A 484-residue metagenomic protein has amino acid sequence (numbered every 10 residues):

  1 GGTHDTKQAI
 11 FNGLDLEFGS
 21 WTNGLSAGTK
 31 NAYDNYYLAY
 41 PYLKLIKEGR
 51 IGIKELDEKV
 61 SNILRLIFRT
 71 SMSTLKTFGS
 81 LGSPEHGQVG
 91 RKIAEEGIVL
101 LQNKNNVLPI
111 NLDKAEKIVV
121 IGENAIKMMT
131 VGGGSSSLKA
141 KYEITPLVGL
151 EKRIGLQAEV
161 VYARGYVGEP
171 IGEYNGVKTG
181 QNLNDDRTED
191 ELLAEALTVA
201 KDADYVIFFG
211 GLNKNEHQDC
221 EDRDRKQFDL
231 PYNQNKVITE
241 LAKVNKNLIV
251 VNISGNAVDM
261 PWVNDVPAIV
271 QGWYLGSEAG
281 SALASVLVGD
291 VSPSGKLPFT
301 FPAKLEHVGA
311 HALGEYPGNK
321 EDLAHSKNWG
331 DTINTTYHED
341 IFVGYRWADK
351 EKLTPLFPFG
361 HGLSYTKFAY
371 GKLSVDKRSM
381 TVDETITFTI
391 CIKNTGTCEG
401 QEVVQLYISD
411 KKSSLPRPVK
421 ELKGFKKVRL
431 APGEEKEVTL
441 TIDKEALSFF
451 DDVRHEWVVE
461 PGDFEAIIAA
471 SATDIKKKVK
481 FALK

Functional and structural regions predicted by a protein language model:
G1-Y33, K44-E55: Second-shell residues forming the walls of enzyme active-site clefts
I10-G24, D185-T188, A268-G280: Acidic, His- and aromatic-enriched active-site or binding-groove loops in soluble protein domains that engage sugars
D15, E116, D204-V206, P267: Conserved acidic residues
D34-Y36, L43-G134, L138-L147, E151-L156 (+7 more regions): Secreted, periplasmic, or luminal enzymes acting at the cell surface/secretory milieu
S80-S83, A163-N245, V250-D265: Hydrophobic helix-and-loop "lid/oligomerization" segment in the mid-to-C-terminal part of catalytic domains
T397-S414, K420-L422: Short acidic, flexible loop segments centered on an aromatic residue
S414-D452: Intrinsically disordered, low-complexity Pro/Gly/Ser/Thr-rich segments with frequent PxxP/GP/PP motifs and embedded
T441-A470: Short, surface-exposed ligand- or partner-binding patches at beta-edge/loop junctions that are enriched in aromatics
